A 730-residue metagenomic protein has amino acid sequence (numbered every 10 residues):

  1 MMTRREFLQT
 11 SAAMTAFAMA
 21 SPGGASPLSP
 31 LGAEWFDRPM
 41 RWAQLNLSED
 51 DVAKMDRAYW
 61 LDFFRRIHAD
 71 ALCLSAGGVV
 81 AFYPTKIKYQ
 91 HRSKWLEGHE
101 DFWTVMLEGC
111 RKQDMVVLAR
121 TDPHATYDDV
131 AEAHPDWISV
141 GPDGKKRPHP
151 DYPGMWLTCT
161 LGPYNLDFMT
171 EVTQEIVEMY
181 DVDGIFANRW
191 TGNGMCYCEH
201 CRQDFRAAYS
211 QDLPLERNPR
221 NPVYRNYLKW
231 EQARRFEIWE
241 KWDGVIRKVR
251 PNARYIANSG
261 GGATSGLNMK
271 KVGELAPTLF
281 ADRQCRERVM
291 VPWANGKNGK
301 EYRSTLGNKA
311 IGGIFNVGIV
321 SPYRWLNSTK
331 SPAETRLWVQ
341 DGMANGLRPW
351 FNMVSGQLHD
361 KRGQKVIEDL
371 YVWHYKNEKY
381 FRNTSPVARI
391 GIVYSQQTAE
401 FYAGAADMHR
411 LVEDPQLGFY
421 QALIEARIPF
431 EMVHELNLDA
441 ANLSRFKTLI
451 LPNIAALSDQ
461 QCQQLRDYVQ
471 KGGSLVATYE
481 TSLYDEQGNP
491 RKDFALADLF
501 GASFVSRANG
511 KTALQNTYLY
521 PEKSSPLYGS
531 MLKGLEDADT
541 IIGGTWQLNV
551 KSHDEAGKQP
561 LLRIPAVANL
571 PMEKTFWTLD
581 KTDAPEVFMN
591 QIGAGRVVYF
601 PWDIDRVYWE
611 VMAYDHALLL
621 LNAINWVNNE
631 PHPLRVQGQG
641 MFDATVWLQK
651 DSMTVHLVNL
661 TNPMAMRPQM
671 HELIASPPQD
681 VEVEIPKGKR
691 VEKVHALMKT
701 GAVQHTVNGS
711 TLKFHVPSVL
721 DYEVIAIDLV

Functional and structural regions predicted by a protein language model:
E6-A25: N-terminal export signals
S29-F82, Q113: N-terminal structural segment of carbohydrate-active enzymes
W42, D70-L74, F102-P148, R254: Glycine-rich, aromatic-flanked loop segments that form ligand/cofactor-binding clefts across common enzyme folds
E49-I67, H91-Q113, E237, D414 (+1 more regions): Aromatic- and glycine-enriched glycan-recognition loops and surfaces that form the carbohydrate-binding subsites
D51-F64, L166-E175, T264-M269, P332-R336: Short, acidic/polar
I67-E100, D128-W137, C201, N268-T278: Aromatic-lined carbohydrate-binding/catalytic grooves of carbohydrate-active enzymes
P123-Y180, R217-L228: Active-site-adjacent "subsite" loops/lids of carbohydrate-active enzymes
R220, Y224-V730: Carbohydrate-binding surfaces of carbohydrate-active enzymes
